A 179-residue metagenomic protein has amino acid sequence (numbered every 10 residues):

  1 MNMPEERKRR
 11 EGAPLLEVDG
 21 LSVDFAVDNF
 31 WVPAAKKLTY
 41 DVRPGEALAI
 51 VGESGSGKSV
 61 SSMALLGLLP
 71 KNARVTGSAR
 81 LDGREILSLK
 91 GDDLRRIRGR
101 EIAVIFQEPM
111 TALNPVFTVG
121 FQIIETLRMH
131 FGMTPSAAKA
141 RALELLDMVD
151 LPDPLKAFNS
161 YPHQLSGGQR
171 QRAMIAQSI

Functional and structural regions predicted by a protein language model:
M1-I179: ABC transporter nucleotide-binding domains
